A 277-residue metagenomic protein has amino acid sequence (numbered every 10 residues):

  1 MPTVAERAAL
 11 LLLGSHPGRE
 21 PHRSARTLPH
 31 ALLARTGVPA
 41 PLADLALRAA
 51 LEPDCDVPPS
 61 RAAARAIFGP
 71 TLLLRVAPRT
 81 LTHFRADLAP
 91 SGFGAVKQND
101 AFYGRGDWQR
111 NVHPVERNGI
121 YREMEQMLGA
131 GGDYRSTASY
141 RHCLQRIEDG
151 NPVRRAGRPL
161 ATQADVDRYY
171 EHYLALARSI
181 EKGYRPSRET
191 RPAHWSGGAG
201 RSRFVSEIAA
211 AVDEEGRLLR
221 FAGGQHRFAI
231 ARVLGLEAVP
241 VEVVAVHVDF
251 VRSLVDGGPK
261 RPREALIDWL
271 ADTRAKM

Functional and structural regions predicted by a protein language model:
M1-P78: Membrane-proximal basic amphipathic "stem/tether" segments
L13, G129, D149, E181-R185 (+3 more regions): Generic surface-pattern signal
L47, I180-K182, L266: Predominantly single-stranded RNA-binding modules in RNA-associated proteins
A50-R61, R65-F68, T80-L81, R85 (+5 more regions): A short, basic-hydrophobic beta/loop patch
T80-H83, G92-H142, R154-T162, V166-A177: Phosphate-/polyanion-interacting regions in eukaryotic proteins
R135-S136, R141-R220: Short alpha-helix boundary/capping and kink motifs at helix termini
A193-S196, V233-E237, A245-V248, E264-W269: Glycine-rich loops and low-complexity Gly/Arg-rich segments that provide flexible linkers or classic glycine-based
H247-M277: Amphipathic, charge-rich alpha-helical segments that serve as recognition/docking helices
